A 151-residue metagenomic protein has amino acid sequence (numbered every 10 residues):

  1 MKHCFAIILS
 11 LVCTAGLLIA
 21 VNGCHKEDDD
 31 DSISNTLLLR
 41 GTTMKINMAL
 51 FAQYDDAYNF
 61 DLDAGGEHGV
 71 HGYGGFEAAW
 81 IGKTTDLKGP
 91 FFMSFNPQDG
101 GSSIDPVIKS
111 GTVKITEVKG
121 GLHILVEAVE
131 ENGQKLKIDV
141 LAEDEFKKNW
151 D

Functional and structural regions predicted by a protein language model:
M1-N22: Sec-dependent bacterial lipoprotein signal peptides
F5-A6, V12, S34, G41 (+1 more regions): A detector of low-complexity, intrinsically disordered, Ser/Thr/Gly/Pro/Ala-rich segments
G16-K45, W150-D151: Bacterial Sec-dependent N-terminal signal peptides
D31, E127-D151: Edge beta-strand at a domain terminus
D31-S34, A57-Y58, K119-L125: Short, hydrophobic/aromatic-rich segments at coil-to-beta transitions
L38-K119: Surface-exposed helix/loop patches within compact recognition domains
G89-P90, H123-V126, D151: Short, well-ordered strand-loop elements centered on a beta-strand within folded domains, enriched for acidic residues
V107-E131, K135-K137: Extended, loop-rich substrate-binding clefts of extracytoplasmic carbohydrate-active enzymes
